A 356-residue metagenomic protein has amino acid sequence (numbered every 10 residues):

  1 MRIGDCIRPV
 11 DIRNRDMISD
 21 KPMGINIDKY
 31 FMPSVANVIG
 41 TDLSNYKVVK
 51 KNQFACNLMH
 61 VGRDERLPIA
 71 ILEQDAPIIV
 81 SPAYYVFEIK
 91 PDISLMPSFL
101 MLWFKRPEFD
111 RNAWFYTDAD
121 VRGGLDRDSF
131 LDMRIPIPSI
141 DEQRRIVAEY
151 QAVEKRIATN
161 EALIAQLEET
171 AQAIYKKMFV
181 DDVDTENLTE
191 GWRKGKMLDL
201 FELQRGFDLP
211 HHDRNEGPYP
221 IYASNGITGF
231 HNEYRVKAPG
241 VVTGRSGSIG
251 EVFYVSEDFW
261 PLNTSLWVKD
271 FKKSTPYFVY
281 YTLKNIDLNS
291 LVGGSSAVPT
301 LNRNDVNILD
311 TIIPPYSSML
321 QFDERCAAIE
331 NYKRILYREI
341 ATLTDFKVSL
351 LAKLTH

Functional and structural regions predicted by a protein language model:
M1-N14, D132, P136-A223, I312 (+1 more regions): Non-catalytic DNA-recognition/assembly elements of restriction-modification systems
G4-N57, V61, E88, G195-V241 (+2 more regions): Sequence-specific dsDNA recognition surfaces
M23, I69, A113, L125 (+2 more regions): Short clusters of hydrophobic/aromatic residues that line enzyme substrate/ligand-binding pockets
F31-M32, I79-V80, M96, S129 (+5 more regions): N-terminal alpha-helical segment
K51, A55-P107, A223-L309: A short beta-sheet element
P77-A83, D118-V147, W260-S265, S296-L320: A short glycine-rich beta-alpha junction/loop motif
K105-F115, R134-P136: Well-ordered mid-protein domain cores that form the structural environment of catalytic cofactors
A113-F115, I146, V153-E154, S290-L291: Short alpha-helical transmembrane interface motifs in multi-pass membrane proteins
